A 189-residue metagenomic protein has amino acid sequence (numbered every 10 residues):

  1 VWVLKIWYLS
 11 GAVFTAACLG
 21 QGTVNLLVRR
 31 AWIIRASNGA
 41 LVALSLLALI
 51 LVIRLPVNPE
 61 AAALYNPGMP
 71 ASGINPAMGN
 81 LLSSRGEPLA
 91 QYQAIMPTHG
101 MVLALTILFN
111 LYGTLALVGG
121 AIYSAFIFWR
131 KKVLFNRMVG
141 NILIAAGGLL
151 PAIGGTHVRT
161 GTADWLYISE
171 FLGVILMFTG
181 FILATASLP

Functional and structural regions predicted by a protein language model:
V1, L55-V57, G155-T160: Juxtamembrane "helix-exit" motif on the non-cytosolic side of transmembrane helices
V1-S45, Y167-I175: Individual alpha-helical transmembrane segments in multi-pass integral membrane proteins
W2-V13, G68-F109: Short aromatic-rich membrane-water interface segments that cap or initiate transmembrane helices in multi-pass membrane
C18-N25, A104-V133: Alpha-helical transmembrane segments in multipass membrane proteins, preferentially the mid-helix core
G22-L26, I50-L55, M177-L188: Membrane-water interface at the C-terminal end of transmembrane alpha helices
V24-L81: The cytoplasmic-loop to transmembrane-helix boundary for the fourth helix
R35, Y92-P97, A116-A125: Intrinsically disordered, low-complexity regions
G120-F128, K132-P189: C-terminal transmembrane-bundle signature of multipass membrane proteins, characterized by strong activation on
